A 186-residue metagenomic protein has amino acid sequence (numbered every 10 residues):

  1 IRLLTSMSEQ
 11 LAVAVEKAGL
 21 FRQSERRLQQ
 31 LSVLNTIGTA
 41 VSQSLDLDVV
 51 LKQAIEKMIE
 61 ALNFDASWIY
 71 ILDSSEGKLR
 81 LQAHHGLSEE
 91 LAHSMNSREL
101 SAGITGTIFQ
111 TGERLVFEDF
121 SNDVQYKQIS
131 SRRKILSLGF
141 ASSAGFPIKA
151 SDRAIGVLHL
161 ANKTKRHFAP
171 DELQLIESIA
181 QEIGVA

Functional and structural regions predicted by a protein language model:
R2-L3, A14-Q43, A186: Signal-transmission linkers at sensory-effector interfaces
T5-A12, E177-G184: Allosteric cytosolic regulatory segments
V13, F146, D152-N162, V185: Sensory beta-strand/linker motifs that couple input domains to effectors
V33-V41, D46-I69, I104, I179: Amphipathic alpha-helical coiled-coil segments that mediate homodimerization and allosteric signal transmission
E56-I59, W68-N96, L100: GAF sensory/regulatory domain recognition with acknowledged cross-activation on helical regulatory dimers
K78, E89-A92, E118-S142, N162-T164: Signal-transducing coupling segments at domain and membrane junctions
E89-L115, S130-S131: Acidic/proline- and glycine-rich, intrinsically disordered low-complexity segments that serve as regulatory linkers
I104, A141-K149: A short, aliphatic-rich beta-strand micro-motif
